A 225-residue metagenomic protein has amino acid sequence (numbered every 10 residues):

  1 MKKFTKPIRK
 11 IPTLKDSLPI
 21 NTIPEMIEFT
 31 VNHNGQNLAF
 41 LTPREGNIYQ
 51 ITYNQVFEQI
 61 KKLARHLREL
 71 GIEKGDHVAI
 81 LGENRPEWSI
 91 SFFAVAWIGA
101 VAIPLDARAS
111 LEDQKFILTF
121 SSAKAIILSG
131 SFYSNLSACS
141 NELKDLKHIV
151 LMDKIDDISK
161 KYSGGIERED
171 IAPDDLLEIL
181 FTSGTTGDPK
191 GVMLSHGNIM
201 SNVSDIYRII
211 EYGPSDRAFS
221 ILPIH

Functional and structural regions predicted by a protein language model:
I11-T22, K154-L176: Flexible, low-complexity linker/hinge segments
L18-F40, E58: A short N-terminal helical cap/helix-turn-helix that marks the beginning of AMP-binding/adenylate-forming
Q36-L38, G164-F181, D188, E211-R217: Conserved pre-ATP/AMP-binding loop-to-beta segment of ANL
Q36-R85, S89-F93, S110-K115, D170-I171 (+1 more regions): Conserved AMP-binding/adenylate-forming core of the ANL superfamily
Q50-N54, L177-S201: Conserved AMP-binding A3 loop
F57-K62, P173, V192-G213, A218-I221: Conserved structural elements of the adenylate-forming
G82-R85, D106, Y212, I221-H225: Conserved AMP-binding
W97-I158: Structural core segment of the AMP-binding/adenylate-forming
